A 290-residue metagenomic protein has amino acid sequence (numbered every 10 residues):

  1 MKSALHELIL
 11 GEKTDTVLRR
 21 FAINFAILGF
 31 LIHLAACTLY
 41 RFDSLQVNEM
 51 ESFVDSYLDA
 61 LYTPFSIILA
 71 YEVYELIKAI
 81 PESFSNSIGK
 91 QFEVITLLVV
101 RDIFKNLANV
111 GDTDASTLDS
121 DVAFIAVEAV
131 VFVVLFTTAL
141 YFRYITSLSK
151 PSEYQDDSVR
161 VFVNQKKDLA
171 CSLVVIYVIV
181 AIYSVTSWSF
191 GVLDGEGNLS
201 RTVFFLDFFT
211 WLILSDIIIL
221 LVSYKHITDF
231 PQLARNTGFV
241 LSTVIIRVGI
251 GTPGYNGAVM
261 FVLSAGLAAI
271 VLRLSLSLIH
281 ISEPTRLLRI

Functional and structural regions predicted by a protein language model:
S3-L18, M50, I77-E82, S152-F162: Cytosolic juxtamembrane amphipathic/interface segments immediately preceding and feeding into a transmembrane helix
F25-L34, V94-K105, V127-R143, F162-T186 (+1 more regions): Alpha-helical transmembrane segments of multi-pass integral membrane proteins
S44-S56, Q165-F204: Membrane-helix boundary elements
L58, Y74-A139, S149-R160: Membrane-interface helix-loop-helix junctions at boundaries between adjacent transmembrane segments
D59-L69, V203-W211: Structural signature of hydrophobic alpha-helical transmembrane segments
T96-F104, P231-G249: Hydrophobic alpha-helical membrane segments
G257-L274: Small-residue-rich transmembrane alpha-helices that serve as helix-helix interface/gating elements in multipass
I279-I290: Single conserved hydrophobic/aromatic residue that forms the stacking wall/gate of nucleotide- or nucleobase-binding
